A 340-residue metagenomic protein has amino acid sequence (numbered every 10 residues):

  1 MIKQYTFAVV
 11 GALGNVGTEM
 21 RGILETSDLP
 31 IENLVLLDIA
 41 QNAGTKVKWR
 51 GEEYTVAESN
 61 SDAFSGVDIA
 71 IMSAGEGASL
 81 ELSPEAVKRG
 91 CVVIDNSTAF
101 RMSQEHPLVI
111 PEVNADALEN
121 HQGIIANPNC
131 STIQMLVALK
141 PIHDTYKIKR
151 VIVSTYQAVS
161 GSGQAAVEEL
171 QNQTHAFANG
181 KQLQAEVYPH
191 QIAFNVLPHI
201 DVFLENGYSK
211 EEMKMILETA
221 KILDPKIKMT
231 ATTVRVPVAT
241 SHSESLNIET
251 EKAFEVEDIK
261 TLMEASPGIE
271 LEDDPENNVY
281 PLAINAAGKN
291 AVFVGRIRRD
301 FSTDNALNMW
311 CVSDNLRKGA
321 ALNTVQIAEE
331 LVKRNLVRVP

Functional and structural regions predicted by a protein language model:
M1-I192, K228, V292-F293, I297-S302 (+3 more regions): N-terminal Rossmann-like NAD(P) cofactor-binding subdomain of oxidoreductases, focused on the glycine-rich
A70, V159-P340: Charged docking surfaces used in two-component/phosphorelay signaling
